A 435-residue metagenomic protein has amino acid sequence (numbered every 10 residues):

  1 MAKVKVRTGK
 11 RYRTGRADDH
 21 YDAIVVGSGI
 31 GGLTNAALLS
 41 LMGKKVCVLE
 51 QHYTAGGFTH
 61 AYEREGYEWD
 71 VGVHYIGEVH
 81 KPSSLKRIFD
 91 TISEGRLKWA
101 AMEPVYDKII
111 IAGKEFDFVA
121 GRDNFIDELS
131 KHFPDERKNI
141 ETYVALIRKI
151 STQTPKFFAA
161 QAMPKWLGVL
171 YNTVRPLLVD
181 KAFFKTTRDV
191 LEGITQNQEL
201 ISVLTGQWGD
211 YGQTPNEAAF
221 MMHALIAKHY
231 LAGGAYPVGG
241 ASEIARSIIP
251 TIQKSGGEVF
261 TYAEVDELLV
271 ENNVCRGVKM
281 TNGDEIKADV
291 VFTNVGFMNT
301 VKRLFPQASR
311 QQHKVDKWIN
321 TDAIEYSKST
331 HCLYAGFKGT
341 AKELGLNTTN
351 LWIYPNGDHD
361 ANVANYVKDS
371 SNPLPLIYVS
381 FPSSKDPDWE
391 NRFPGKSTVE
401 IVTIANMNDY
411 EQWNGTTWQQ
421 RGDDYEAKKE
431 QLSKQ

Functional and structural regions predicted by a protein language model:
M1-A23, L41-M42: Extreme N-terminal leader/targeting segments of oxidoreductases
Y21-V48: N-terminal Rossmann-like FAD-binding beta1-loop-alpha1 element of flavoenzymes
S40-E65: Glycine-rich FAD pyrophosphate-binding loop
Y62-V105: N-terminal FAD cofactor-binding segment of flavoenzymes
I111-A218: Rossmann-like flavin
A224-N282: Helical element adjacent to the flavin cofactor pocket in flavoenzyme catalytic cores
D266-R392: Mid-domain catalytic core of redox enzymes that form a hydrophobic substrate pocket/lid adjacent to a catalytic redox
I377-Q435: FAD-dependent oxidoreductase catalytic-site/capping-region signature
